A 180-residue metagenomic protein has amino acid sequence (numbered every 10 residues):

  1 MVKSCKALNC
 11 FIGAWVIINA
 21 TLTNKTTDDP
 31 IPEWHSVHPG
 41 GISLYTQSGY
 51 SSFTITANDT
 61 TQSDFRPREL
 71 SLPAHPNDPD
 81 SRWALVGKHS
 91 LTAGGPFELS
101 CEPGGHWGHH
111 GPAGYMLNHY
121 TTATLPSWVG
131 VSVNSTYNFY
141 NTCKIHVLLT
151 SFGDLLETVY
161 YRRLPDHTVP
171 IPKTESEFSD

Functional and structural regions predicted by a protein language model:
M1-T92, L99-D180: Lipid interaction determinants
